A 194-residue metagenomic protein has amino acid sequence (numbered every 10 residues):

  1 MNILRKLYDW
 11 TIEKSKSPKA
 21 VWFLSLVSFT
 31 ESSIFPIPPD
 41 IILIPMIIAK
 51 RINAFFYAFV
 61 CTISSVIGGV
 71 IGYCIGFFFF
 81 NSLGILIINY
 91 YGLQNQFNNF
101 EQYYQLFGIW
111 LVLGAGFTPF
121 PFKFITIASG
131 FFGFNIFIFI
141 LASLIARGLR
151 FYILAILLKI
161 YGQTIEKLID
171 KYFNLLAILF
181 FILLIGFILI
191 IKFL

Functional and structural regions predicted by a protein language model:
M1-L26, I48-T118, L144-L194: Membrane-interfacial helix-loop-helix
V21, E31-P45, W110, G116-A128 (+1 more regions): Transmembrane helix boundary and interhelical junction motifs in multipass membrane proteins
I48, F131-G133: Short alpha-helical scaffold segments that flank and stabilize functional sites
G133-L149: Short alpha-helical packing/oligomerization segments
